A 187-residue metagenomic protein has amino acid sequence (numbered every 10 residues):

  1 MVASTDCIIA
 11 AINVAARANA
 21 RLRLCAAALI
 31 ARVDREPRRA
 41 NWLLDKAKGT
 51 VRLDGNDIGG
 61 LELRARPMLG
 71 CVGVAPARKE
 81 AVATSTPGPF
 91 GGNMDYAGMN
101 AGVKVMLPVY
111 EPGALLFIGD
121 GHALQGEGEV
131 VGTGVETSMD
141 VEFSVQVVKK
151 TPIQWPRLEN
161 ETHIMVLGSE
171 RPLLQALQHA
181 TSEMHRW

Functional and structural regions predicted by a protein language model:
M1-A3, A10, L107: A generic structural signal for residues embedded in beta-strands
D6-C7, N13-N100: Intrinsically disordered, low-complexity linker/loop segments enriched in Gly/Pro and charged/polar residues
A65-N93, A97-Q178, S182-H185: Conserved mixed alpha/beta catalytic, RNA-binding, or beta-rich assembly cores of soluble enzyme, regulatory
